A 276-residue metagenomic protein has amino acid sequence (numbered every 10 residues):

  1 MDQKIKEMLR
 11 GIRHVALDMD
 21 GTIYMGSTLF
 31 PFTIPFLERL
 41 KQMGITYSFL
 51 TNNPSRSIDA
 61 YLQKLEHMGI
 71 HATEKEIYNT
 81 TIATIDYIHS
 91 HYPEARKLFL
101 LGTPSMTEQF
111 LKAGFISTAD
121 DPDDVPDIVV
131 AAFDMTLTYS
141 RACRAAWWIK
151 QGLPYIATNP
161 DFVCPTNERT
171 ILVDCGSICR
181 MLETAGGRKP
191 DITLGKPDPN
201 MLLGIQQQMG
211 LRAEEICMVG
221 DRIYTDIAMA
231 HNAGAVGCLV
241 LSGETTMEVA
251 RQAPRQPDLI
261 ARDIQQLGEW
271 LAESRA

Functional and structural regions predicted by a protein language model:
D2-M19, M25-M43, R56-Y78, I85 (+1 more regions): Asp-based, Mg2+/Mn2+-dependent phosphohydrolase catalytic module
N53: Conserved phosphate/oxyanion-binding catalytic-loop motifs
